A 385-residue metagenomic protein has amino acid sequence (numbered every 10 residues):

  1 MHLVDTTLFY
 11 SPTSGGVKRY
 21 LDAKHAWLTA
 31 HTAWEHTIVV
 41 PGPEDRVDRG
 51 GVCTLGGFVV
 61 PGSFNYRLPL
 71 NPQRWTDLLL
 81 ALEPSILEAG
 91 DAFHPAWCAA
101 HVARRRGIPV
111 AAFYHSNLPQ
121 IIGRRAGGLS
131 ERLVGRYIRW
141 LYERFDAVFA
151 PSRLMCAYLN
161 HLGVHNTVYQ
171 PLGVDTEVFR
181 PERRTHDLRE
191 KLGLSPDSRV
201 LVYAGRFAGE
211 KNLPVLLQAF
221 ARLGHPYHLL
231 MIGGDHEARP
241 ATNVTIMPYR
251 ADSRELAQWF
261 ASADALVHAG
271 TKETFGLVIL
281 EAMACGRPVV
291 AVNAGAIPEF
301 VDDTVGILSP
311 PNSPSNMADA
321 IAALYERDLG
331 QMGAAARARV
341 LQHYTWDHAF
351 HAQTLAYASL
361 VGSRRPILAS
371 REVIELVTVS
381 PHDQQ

Functional and structural regions predicted by a protein language model:
M1-C53, A221, I374-Q385: N-terminal subdomain of nucleotide-sugar transferases
G56, G135-R184: Donor nucleotide-sugar binding/catalytic pocket of nucleotide-sugar-dependent glycosyltransferases
L194-K211, L217-A221: Conserved donor-binding/catalytic core segment of Leloir-type glycosyltransferases
G233-A257: Nucleotide-activated donor-binding/catalytic signature segment of Leloir-type glycosyltransferases, i.e., the conserved
Y249, D303-P314, A322-D328: Conserved acidic donor-binding segment of nucleotide-sugar-dependent glycosyltransferases
Q258-A263: Short alpha-helical donor nucleotide-sugar binding micro-motif in glycosyltransferases
T271: Aromatic "clamp/platform" in nucleotide-sugar-dependent glycosyltransferases that forms part of the donor/acceptor
P288-A291: Short hydrophobic beta-strand element within catalytic cores of glycosyltransferases and related nucleotide-activated
